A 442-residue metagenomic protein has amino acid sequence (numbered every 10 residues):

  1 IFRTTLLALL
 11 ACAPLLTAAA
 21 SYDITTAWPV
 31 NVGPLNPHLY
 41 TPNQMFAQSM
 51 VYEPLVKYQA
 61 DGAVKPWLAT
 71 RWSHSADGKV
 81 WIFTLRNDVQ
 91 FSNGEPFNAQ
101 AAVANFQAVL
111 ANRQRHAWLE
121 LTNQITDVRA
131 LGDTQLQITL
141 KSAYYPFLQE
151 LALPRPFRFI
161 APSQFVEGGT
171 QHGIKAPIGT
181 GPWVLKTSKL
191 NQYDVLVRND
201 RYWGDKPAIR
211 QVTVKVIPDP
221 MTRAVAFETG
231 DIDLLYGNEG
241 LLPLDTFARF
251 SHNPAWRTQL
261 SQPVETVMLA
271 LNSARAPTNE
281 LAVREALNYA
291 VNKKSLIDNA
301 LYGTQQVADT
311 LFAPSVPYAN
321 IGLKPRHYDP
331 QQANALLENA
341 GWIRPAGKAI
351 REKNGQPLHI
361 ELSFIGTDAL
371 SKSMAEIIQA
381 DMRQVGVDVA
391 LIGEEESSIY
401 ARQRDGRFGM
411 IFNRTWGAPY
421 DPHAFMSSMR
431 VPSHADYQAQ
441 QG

Functional and structural regions predicted by a protein language model:
A27-A76, A104-Q107, Q114, I178: N-terminal lobe/hinge region of extracytoplasmic solute-binding protein
P29-F46, L68-T70, E95, A117 (+4 more regions): A structural "hinge/loop" feature
A63, A152-P207, Q211, M221 (+2 more regions): Gly/Pro-rich hinge or "lid" segments in bacterial periplasmic/extracellular proteins
T70-R115, Q137-T139, A226, P277-N279: Aromatic- and charge-enriched surface segment that lines or borders ligand/interaction sites
T84, L119-F165: Surface-exposed binding/hinge segments that line and control ligand-binding clefts or catalytic entry sites
R129, K186-V195, T213-R275, A282-A286 (+2 more regions): Extracellular/periplasmic solute-recognition and catalytic clefts
V197-R198, T278-A380: Append "and occasionally in soluble cytosolic enzymes with long acidic Gly/Pro-rich linkers
A335, Q384-I399, S427-G442: Extracytoplasmic/peripheral linker and loop segments enriched in polar/acidic and small residues with frequent Thr/Pro
